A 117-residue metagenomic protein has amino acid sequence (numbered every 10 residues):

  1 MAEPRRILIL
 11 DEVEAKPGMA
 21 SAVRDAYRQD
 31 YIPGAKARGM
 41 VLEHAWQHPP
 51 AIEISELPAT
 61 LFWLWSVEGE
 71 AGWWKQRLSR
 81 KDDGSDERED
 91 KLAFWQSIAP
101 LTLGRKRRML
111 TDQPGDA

Functional and structural regions predicted by a protein language model:
A2, A26-E43, E56-L57, L64-M109 (+1 more regions): An amphipathic, aromatic/His-enriched active-site/gating alpha helix that lines ligand/cofactor pockets
A2-A22, G34, P114-A117: Surface-exposed interaction/gating patches
L10, T60-F62: Extracellular structured ligand-interaction cores
K16, E56-A59: Intrinsically disordered, low-complexity regions
W46-I52: Short, solvent-exposed loop/turn elements at beta->coil junctions and helix N-caps that rim active or binding pockets
